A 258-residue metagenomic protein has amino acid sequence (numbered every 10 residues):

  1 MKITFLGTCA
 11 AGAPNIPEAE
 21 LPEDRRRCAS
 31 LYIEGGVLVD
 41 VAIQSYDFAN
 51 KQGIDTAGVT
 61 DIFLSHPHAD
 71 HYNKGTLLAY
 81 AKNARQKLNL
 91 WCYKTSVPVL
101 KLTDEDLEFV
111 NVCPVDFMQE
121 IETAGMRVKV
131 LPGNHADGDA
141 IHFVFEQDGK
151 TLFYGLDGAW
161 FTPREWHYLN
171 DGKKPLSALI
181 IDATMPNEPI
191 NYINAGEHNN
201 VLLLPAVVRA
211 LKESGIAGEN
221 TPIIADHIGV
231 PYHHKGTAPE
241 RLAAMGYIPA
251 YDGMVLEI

Functional and structural regions predicted by a protein language model:
M1-Q52, D139-L156: Conserved beta-strand hairpin/beta-sheet module of binuclear metal-dependent hydrolase folds, prominently
I3, D40, A49, H66 (+6 more regions): Divalent metal-coordination and catalytic microenvironments
T8-C9, G36, I43, P67 (+5 more regions): Active-site metal-binding loops of divalent metal-dependent hydrolases
G35-V37, T60, R85-L90, T151-L152 (+1 more regions): Short active-site oxyanion
I43-W91, P175-L179: Active-site metal-binding motif and surrounding structural segment of the metallo-beta-lactamase
N50-G53, I121-A124, E165-G172: Short amphipathic alpha-helix with an adjacent loop that forms part of the alpha/beta core around
R85, W91-I141, E146-D148, Y247-L256: Metallo-beta-lactamase
F161-E257: Cap/insert and terminal regions of metallo-dependent hydrolase folds
